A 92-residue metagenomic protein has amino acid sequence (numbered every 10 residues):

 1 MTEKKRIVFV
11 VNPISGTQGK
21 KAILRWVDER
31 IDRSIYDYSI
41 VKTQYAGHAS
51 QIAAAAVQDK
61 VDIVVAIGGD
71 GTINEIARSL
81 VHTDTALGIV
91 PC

Functional and structural regions predicted by a protein language model:
M1-V64: ATP/NTP phosphate-donor binding region
P13, I67-G69, V90-C92: Glycine-rich beta-strand-to-loop/alpha-helix junction loops that act as flexible
I63, D84-P91: Short hydrophobic/aromatic-enriched beta-strand-loop microsegments
I63-G71, E75: Glycine-rich N-terminal segment of FAD-binding domains in flavoprotein oxidoreductases, spanning the beta-loop-helix
T72-T85: Short Gly/Thr/Asp-enriched flexible loops that form oxyanion-binding sites at enzyme active sites
